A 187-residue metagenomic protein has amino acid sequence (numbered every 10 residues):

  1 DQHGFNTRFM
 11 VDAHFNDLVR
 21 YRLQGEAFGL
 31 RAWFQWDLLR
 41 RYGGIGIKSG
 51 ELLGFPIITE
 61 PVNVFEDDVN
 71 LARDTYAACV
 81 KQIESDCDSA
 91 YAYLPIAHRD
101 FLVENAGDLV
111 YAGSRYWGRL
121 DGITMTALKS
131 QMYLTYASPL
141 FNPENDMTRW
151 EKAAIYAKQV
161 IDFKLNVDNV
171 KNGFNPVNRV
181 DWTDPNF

Functional and structural regions predicted by a protein language model:
D1-G44, D67-K81, C87-L102: Conserved, well-structured interaction surfaces
G4-F9, R73, A78-C79, I96-R115 (+1 more regions): Surface-exposed intrinsically disordered loops and tails
N6-N16, Y42-R73, L140-E151: Short coil/linker segments at helix-helix boundaries
N16-Q24, F28, A112-T126: Extended, leucine-rich alpha-helical cores of fungal transcription factors
Q24, G43-F55, D88, R119-F187: An aromatic- and glycine-enriched ligand-binding surface/loop that stacks and positions planar moieties
E26, E51, E60, E66 (+7 more regions): Glutamate identity and glutamate-enriched acidic tracts
A90-A106, V110-A112, T124-S130, T135-Y136: Long hydrophobic alpha-helices with heptad-repeat/coiled-coil character
